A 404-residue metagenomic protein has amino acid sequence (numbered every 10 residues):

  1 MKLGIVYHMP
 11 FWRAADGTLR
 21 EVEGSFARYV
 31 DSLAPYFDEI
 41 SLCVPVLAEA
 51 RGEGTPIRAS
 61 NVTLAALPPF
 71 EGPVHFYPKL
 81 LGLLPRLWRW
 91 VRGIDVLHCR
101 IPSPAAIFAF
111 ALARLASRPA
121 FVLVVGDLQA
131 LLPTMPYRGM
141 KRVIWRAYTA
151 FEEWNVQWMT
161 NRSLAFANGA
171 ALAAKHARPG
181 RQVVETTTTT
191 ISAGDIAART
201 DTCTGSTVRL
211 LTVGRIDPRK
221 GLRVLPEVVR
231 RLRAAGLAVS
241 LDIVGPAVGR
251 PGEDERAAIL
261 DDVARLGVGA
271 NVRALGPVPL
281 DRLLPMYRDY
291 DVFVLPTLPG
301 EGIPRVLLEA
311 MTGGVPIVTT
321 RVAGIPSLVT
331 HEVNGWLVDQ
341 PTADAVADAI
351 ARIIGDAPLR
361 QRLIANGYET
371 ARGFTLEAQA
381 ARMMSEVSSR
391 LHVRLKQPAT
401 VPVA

Functional and structural regions predicted by a protein language model:
P45, R146-T200: A short, active-site helix/loop in glycosyltransferases that binds the activated sugar's phosphate group
V91, P277-V278, P285-Y290: Short alpha-helical donor nucleotide-sugar binding micro-motif in glycosyltransferases
D95, R288-E301, V315: Acidic donor-binding loop of glycosyltransferase active sites
V208, R215-R231, L241, D254 (+1 more regions): A conserved mid-protein helix/loop that constitutes part of the nucleotide-sugar donor-binding site
R256-P277: Nucleotide-activated donor-binding/catalytic signature segment of Leloir-type glycosyltransferases, i.e., the conserved
L307, P316-T319, V329: Short hydrophobic beta-strand element within catalytic cores of glycosyltransferases and related nucleotide-activated
H331-E332, W336-A343, R352-P358: Conserved acidic donor-binding segment of nucleotide-sugar-dependent glycosyltransferases
A345, R352, L359-G373, R382-S385: A short, well-ordered alpha-helix in the C-terminal region of glycosyltransferases
